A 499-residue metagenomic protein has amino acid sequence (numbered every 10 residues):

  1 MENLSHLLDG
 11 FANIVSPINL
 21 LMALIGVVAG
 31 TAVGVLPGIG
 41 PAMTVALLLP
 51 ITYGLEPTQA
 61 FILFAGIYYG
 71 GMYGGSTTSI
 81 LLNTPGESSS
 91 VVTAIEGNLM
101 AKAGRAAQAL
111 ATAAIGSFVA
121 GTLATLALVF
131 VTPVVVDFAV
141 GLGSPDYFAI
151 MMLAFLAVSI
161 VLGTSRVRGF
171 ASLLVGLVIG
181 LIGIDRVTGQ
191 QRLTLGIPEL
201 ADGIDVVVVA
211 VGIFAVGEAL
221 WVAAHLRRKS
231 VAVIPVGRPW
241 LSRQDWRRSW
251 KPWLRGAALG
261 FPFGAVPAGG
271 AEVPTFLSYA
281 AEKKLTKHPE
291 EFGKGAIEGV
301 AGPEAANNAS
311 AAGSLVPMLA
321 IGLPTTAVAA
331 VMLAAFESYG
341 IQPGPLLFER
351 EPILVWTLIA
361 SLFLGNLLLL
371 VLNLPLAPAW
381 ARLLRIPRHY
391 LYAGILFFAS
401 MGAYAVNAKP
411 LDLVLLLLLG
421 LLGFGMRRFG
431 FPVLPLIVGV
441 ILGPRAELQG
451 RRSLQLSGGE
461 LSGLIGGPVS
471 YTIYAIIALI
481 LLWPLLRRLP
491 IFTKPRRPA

Functional and structural regions predicted by a protein language model:
M1-A60, P133, A139-V140, Q191-A296 (+5 more regions): Helix-loop-helix hairpins and the membrane-proximal interhelical loops of multi-pass alpha-helical transport proteins
V27-P41, G70-N83, V158-G163, A258-P267 (+3 more regions): Transmembrane alpha-helix interface/packing and boundary motifs in multi-pass membrane proteins, characterized by
V33-A42, I80-V91, A124-A127, F263-E272 (+4 more regions): Short helix-coil transition sites and intra-membrane helix breaks within transmembrane domains of multi-pass
P41-I51, F64, S79-L99, F130 (+7 more regions): Re-entrant/interfacial helical elements at transmembrane boundaries that shape and gate the permeation pathway
T58-I62, L99-G116, K287-V300, A327-A330 (+1 more regions): Membrane-interface alpha-helices at helix entry/exit sites of multi-pass transporters
Y68-S79, G86, A296-I321, T325 (+1 more regions): A structural-propensity feature for long, helix-poor, extended segments
Y69-G74, I115-A127, V135, I179 (+3 more regions): Membrane-embedded alpha-helical segments of transport systems, primarily multispan ion/solute transporters
A111-R227, S338-L489: Membrane-embedded alpha-helical modules
